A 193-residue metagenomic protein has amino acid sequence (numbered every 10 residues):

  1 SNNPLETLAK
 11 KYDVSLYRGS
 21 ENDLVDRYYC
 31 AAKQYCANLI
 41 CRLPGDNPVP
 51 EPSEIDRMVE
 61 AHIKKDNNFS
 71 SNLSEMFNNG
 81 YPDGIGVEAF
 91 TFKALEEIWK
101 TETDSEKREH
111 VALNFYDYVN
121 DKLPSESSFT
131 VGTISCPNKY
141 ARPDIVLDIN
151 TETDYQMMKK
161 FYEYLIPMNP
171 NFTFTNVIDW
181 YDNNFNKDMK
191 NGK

Functional and structural regions predicted by a protein language model:
S1-Y35: Conserved N-terminal catalytic core of the sugar/cofactor nucleotidyltransferase
P4, R27-C30, E54-R57, A94 (+2 more regions): Alpha-helical elements of Rossmann-like donor-binding domains used by nucleotide-donor carbohydrate transfer enzymes
G19, N72, I134-C136: Conserved beta-strand termini and adjacent loop/short-helix elements that scaffold enzyme active sites in alpha/beta
E21-N22, N47-V49: Acidic metal-phosphate-binding loop of nucleotide-sugar-dependent transferases
A31-A32, C36-G45: Short beta-strand-to-loop acidic/aromatic patch adjacent to the donor-nucleotide binding site
E51-G80: Conserved donor-nucleotide/metal-binding helix-loop-beta segment in metal-dependent transferases, i.e., the alpha-helix
F77-F92: Acceptor/aglycone-binding surface of glycosyltransferases and processive sugar-polymer synthases
F90-K193: Active-site oxyanion/phosphate-handling segment shared across diverse enzymes
